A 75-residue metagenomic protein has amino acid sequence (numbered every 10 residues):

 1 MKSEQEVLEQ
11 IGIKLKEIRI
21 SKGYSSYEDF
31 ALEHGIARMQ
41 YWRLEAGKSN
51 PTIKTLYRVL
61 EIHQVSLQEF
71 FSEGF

Functional and structural regions predicted by a protein language model:
M1-K22: A short, Lys/Arg-rich alpha-helix, primarily the initiator
I13, Y24-S26, P51-K54: Residue-level signal for the short linker/turn that defines the boundary of a DNA-recognition helix
K16, E28, Y57: Residues within the helices of the helix-turn-helix
R19, A31, L60: The alpha-helix within a helix-turn-helix
G23-R43: Short alpha-helical DNA-recognition segment
M39-W42, S49, Q68: Key DNA-contact positions within bacterial/archaeal DNA-binding proteins
T52-E69: DNA major-groove recognition helix of helix-turn-helix/homeodomain DNA-binding modules
